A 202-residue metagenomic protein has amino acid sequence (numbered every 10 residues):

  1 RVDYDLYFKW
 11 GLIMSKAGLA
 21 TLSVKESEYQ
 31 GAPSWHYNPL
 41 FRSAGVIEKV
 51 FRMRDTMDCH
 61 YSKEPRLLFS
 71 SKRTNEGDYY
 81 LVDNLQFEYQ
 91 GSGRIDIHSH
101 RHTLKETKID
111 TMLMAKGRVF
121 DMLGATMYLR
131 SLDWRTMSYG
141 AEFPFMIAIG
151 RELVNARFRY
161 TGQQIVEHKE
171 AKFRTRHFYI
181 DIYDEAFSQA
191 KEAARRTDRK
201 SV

Functional and structural regions predicted by a protein language model:
R1, G11, Y80-T175, Y179-A186: Solvent-exposed helix/loop surface patches that form functional interfaces
R1-T56, R73-Y80, L153, E167-H168: N-terminal cleavable signal peptides for secretion/export
K16, L67-L68, Y160: Residue-level detector of beta-propeller blades
L19-T21, T56-D58, V82-N84, T111 (+2 more regions): Well-ordered beta-strand positions in beta-sheet-rich domains
S23-Y29, H60-S62, E88-Q90: Short beta-strand micro-motifs enriched in acidic
G31, H60-L68, R94: Short helix C-cap/helix-to-loop transition motifs enriched in small/turn-promoting residues
I182-R196: Short, Gly/Ser/Thr-enriched beta-strand-loop segments that form substrate-interacting elements of hydrolase/peptidase
S201-V202: Conserved small/polar residues in nucleotide/adenosyl-binding loops
